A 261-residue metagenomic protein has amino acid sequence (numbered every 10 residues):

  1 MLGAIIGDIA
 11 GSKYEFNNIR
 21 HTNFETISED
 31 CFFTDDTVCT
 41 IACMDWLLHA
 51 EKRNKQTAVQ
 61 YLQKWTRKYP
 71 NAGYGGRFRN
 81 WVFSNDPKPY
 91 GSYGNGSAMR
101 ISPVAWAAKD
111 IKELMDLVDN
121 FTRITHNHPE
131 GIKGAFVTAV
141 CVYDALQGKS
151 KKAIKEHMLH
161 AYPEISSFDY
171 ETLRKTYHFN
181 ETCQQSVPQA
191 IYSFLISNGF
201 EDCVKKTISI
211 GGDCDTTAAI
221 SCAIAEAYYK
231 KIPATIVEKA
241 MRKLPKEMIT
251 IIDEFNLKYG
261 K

Functional and structural regions predicted by a protein language model:
M1-K261: Structured, active/binding-site neighborhoods that engage oxygen-rich ligands
